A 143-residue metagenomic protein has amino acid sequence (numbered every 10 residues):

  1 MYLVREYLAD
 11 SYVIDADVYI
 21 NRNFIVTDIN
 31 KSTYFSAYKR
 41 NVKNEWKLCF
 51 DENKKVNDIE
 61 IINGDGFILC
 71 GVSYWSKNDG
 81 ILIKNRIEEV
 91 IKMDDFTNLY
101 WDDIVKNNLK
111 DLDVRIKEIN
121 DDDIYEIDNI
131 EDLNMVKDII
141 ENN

Functional and structural regions predicted by a protein language model:
M1-W46: Conserved beta-loop-beta/alpha segment of the NTase-like Rossmann-fold superfamily that binds/positions NTPs
Y34-A37, D58-I61, I116-E118: Structural signal for conserved beta-strand scaffold positions within catalytic alpha/beta enzyme cores
V42-N44, G66-F67, D121: Short acidic/glycine-enriched loop/turn segments that link adjacent beta-strands
W46-K47, K55-N57, G71-W75: Conserved active-site beta-strand-loop modules that form the wall/rim of enzyme catalytic pockets and either contain
K47-C49, R115: Short, surface-exposed charged micro-motifs
C49-K55, K110, N120: Short acidic-glycine loop/turn motifs at beta-strand connectors
F50-G66: Short, flexible, basic/aromatic active-site loop/helix in glycosyltransferases
L69-N143: Conserved alpha/beta core of the MobA/IspD/sugar-nucleotide pyrophosphorylase nucleotidyltransferase superfamily
